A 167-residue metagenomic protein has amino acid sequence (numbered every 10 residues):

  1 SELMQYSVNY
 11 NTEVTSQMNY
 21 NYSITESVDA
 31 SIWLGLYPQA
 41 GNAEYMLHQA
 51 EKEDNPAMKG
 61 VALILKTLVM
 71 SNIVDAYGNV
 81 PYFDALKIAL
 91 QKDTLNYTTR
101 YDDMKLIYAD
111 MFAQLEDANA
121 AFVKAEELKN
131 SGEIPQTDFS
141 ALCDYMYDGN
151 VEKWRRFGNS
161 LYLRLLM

Functional and structural regions predicted by a protein language model:
S1-Y6: A short, exposed helix-loop element centered on a Lys and neighboring polar residues
N9-L65, S71-M167: Structured, solvent-exposed acidic/aromatic patches
